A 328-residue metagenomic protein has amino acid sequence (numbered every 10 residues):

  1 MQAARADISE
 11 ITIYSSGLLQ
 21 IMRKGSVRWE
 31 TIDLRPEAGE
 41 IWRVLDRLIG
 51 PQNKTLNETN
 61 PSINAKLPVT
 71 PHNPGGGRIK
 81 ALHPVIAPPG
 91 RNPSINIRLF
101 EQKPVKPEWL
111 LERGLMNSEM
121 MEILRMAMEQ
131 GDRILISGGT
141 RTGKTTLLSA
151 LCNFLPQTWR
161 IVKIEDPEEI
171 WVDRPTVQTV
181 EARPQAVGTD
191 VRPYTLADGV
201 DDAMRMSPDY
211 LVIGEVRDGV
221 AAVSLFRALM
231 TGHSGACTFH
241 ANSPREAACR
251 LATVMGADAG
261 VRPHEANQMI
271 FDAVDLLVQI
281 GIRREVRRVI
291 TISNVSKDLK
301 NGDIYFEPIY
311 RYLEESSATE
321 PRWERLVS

Functional and structural regions predicted by a protein language model:
M1-W29: N-terminal anchoring/assembly modules that precede and organize ATP-driven motor systems
I13-S15, R23-G25, L67-V69, H83-V85 (+4 more regions): Flexible glycine-/small-residue-rich
M22, W29-Q130: P-loop NTP-binding catalytic core
P88, F271-S328: Conserved P-loop NTPase
A127, G139-T140: P-loop (Walker A) phosphate-binding loop of NTP-binding proteins
D132-I134, A150-D272, Q279-I282: Switch/coupling sub-region of P-loop NTPases
K144: Conserved lysine of the Walker
